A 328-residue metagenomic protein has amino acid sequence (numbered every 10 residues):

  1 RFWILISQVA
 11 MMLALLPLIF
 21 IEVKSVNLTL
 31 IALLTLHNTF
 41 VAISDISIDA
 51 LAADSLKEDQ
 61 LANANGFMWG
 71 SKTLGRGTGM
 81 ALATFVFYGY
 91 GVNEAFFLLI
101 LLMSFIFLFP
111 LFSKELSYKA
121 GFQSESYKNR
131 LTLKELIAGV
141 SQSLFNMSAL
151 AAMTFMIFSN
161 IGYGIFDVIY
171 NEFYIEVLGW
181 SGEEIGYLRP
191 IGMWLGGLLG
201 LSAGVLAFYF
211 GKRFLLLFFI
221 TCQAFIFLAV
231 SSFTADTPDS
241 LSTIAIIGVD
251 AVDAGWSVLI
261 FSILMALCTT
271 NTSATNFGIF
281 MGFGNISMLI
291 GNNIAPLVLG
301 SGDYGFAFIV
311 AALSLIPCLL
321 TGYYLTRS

Functional and structural regions predicted by a protein language model:
L5-K24, T221-T237: C-terminal ends and interior cores of transmembrane alpha-helices in multi-pass membrane transporters/permeases
I43-L56, A254-T269: Intracellular juxtamembrane helix-capping segments at the cytosolic ends of symmetry-related transmembrane helices
E58-F67, G182-E183, C268-F280: Loop-to-transmembrane helix entry/capping segments in MFS-fold secondary transporters and related SLC/MFSD carriers
F87, L199-K212, L299-G300: Helix-to-loop junctions at the C-terminal end of transmembrane segments in multipass secondary transporters
S117-A151: Juxtamembrane intracellular "pre-TM" segments in multi-pass secondary transporters
V168-I185: Short amphipathic helix-loop junctions that connect adjacent transmembrane helices in Major Facilitator Superfamily/SLC
R213-I263: C-terminal transmembrane helical hairpin of 12-TM major facilitator-type secondary transporters
N271-G300: A late C-terminal transmembrane helix in Major Facilitator Superfamily
